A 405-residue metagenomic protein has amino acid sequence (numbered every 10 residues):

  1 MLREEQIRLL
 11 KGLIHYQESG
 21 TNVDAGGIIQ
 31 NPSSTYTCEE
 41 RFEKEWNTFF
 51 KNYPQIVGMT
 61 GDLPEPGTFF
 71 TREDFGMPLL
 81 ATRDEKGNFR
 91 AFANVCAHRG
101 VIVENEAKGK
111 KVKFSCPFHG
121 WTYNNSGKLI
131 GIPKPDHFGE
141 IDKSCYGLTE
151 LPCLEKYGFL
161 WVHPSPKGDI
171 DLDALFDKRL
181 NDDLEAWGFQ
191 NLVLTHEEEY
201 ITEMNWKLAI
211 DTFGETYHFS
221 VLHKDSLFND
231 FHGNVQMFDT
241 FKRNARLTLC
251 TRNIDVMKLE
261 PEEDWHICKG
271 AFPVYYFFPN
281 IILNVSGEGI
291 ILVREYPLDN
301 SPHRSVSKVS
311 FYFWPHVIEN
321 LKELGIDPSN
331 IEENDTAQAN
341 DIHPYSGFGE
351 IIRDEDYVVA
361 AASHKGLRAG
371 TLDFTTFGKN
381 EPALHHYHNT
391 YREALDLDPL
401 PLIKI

Functional and structural regions predicted by a protein language model:
M1-E106, P152-E155: N-terminal pre-ligand scaffold of iron-sulfur
L2-E5, T82-R83, N88, N94 (+2 more regions): C-terminal catalytic domain of Rieske-type non-heme iron oxygenases
L9-G12, S34-C38, S115-W121, P166-G168 (+1 more regions): Short low-complexity stretches enriched in small and charged residues
K11-E39, V101-P117, T149-Y157, K224-D255: N-terminal short leaders/motifs
L13-T21, N125, R179-D182, H266-I267: Short, flexible segments with low predicted structural confidence
F50-K51, H98, N125, G214 (+1 more regions): Residues at helix-coil transition
K51-G58, D62-L63, I132-H137, Y275-P279: Short Pro/Gly-enriched beta-strand edge/turn motifs at strand-loop
D62-K178: Rieske [2Fe-2S] iron-sulfur-binding domain
